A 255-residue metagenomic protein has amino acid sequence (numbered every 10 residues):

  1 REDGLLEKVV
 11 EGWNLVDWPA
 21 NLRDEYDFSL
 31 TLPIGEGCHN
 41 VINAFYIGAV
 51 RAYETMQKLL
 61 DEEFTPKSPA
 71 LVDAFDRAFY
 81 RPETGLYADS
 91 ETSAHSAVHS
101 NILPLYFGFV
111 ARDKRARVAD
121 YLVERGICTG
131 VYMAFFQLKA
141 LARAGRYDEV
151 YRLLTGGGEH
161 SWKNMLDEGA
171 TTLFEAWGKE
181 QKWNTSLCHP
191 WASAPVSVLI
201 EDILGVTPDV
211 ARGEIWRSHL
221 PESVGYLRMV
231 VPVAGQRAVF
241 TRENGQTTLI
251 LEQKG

Functional and structural regions predicted by a protein language model:
E2-K67, D73, Y80-A134: The feature captures the catalytic groove of carbohydrate-active enzymes
T55-K58, D73-Y80, A142-R143, T155-E159 (+1 more regions): Sec-exported extracytoplasmic/periplasmic mature domains
D73, D148-G255: Non-catalytic C-terminal accessory modules of carbohydrate-active enzymes
F107-V110, L141, I203: Generic structural signal for hydrophobic core residues of well-folded globular domains
I127-G157: Repeat-solenoid scaffold signature
